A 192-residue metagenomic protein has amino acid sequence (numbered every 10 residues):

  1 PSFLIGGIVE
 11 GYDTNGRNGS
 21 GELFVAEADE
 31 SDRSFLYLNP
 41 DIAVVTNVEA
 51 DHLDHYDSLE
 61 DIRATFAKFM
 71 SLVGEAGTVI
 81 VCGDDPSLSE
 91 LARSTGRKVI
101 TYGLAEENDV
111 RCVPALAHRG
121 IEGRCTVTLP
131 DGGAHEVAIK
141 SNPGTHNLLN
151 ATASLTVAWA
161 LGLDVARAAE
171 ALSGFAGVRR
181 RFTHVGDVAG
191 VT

Functional and structural regions predicted by a protein language model:
P1-G11: Short beta-strand-centered segment that lines the nucleotide-binding/catalytic pocket of NTP-utilizing
G6, A28-E30, N47: Glycine-rich His-Gly loop
V9-E10, E30-R33, N142: Short beta-turn/strand-loop junction motif enriched in small, turn-promoting residues
G11, S20, V25, P40-T192: Acidic, Mg2+-coordinating active-site environments of NTP-dependent enzymes
T14-R17, F35-L36: Conserved alpha-helical scaffold flanking the Walker A/P-loop in AAA+ ATPase domains
D32-D41: Switch II of P-loop NTPase G domains
